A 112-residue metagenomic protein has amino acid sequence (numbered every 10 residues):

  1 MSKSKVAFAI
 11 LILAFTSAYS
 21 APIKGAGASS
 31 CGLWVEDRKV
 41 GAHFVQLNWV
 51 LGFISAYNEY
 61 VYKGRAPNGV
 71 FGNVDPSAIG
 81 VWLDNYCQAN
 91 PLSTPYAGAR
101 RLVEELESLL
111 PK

Functional and structural regions predicted by a protein language model:
M1-K3: N-terminal secretory signal peptides that target proteins for export/translocation
K5-A14: Sec-dependent N-terminal signal peptides
F15-S20: N-terminal signal peptide c-region/cleavage motif recognized by signal peptidases
P22-N85, A89: Short N-proximal segments of mature Sec-exported proteins
P76-K112: Surface-exposed, polar helix/loop patches in the mature regions of secreted/periplasmic/lumenal proteins that form
